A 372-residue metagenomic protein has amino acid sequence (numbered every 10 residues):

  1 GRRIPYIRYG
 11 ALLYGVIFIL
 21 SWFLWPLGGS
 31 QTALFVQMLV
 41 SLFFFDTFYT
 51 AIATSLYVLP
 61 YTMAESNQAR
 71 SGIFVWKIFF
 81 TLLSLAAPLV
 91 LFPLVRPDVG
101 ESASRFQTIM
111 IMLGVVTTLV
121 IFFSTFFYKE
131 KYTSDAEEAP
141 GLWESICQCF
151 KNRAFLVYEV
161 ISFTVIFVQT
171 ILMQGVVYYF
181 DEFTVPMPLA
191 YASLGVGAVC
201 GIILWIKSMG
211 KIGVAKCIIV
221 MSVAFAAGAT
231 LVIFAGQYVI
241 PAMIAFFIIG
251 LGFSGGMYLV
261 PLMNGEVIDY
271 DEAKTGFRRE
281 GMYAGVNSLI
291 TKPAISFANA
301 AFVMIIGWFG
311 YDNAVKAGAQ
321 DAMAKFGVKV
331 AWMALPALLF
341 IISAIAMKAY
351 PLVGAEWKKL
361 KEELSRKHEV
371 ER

Functional and structural regions predicted by a protein language model:
G1-R372: Membrane-embedded alpha-helical bundles of multi-pass transporters/translocases, especially carrier/permease families
